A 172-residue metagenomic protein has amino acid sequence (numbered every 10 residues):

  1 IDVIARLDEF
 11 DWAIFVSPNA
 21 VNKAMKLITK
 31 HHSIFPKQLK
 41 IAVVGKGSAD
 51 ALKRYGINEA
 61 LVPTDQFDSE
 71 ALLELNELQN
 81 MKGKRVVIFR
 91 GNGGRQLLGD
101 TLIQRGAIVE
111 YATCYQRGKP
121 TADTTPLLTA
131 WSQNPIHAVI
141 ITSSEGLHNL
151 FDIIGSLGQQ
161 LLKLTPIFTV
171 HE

Functional and structural regions predicted by a protein language model:
I1-E172: Signature of uroporphyrinogen-III synthase
